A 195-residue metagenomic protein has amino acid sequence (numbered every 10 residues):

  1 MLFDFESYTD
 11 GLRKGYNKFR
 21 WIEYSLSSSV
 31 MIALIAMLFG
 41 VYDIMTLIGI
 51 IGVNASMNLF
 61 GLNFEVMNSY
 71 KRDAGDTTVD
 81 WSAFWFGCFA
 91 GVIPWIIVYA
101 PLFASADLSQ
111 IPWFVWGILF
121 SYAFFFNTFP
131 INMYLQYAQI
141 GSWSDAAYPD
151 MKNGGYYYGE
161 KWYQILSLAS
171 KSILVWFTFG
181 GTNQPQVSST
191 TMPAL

Functional and structural regions predicted by a protein language model:
M1-F19, S28-L195: Polytopic alpha-helical membrane-helix bundles and their juxtamembrane interface segments in multi-pass membrane
